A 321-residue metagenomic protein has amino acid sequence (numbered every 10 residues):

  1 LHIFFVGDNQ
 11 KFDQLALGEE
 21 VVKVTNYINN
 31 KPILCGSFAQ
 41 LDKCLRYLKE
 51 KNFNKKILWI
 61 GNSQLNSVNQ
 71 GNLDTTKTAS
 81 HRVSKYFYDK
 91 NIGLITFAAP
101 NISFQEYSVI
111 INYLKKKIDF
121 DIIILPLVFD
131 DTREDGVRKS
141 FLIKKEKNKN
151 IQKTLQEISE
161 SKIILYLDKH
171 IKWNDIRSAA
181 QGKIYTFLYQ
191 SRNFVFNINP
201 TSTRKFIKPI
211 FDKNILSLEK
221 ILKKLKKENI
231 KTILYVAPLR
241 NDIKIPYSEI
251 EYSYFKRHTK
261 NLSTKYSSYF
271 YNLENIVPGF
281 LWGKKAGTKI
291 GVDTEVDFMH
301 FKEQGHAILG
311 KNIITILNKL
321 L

Functional and structural regions predicted by a protein language model:
L1-K56, G71: N-terminal secretory targeting modules
Y47-K147: Membrane-embedded segments
T96-A98, V236, N272-E274: Residue-level recognition of beta-strand->loop/alpha-helix junctions
P100-Q105, P209-N214, I243-E251: Acidic-and-aromatic substrate-binding clefts and catalytic sites of carbohydrate-active enzymes
L127, G136-I230: Secreted/periplasmic serine-hydrolase-like ester/acetyl group-modifying domain
E219-I233, N261-Y271, I316: A structural motif corresponding to the C-terminal end of an alpha-helix and its immediate exit/capping segment
L239-E274: Substrate-gating cap/lid alpha-helix
I290-L321: Histidine-centered active-site loop/cap adjacent to the catalytic His in serine esterases/O-acetyl transfer systems
